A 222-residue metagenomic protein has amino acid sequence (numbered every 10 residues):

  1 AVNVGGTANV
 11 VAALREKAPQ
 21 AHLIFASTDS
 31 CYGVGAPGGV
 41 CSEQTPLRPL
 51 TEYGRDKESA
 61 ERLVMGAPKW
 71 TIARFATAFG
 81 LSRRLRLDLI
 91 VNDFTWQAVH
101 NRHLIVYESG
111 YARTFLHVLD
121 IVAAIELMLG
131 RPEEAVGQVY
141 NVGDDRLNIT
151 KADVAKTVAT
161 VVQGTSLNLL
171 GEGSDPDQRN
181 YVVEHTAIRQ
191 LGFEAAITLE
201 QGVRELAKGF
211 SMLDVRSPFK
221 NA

Functional and structural regions predicted by a protein language model:
A8-E52: Conserved Rossmann-fold NAD(P)-dependent oxidoreductase catalytic core, especially the SDR/UDP-sugar
N9, A13-K17, L63-A67, D153 (+1 more regions): Alpha-helical structural signal in soluble globular domains
I24, T71-A73, Y140: Hydrophobic/aromatic beta-strand patches that form the interior of the parallel beta-sheet core in alpha/beta enzyme
T28-C31, Q44-P46, E52, F75-L81 (+2 more regions): Active-site pre-Tyr helix/loop in NAD(P)-dependent dehydrogenases
P37, L50, E58, R62-R113 (+2 more regions): NAD(P)-dependent short-chain dehydrogenase/reductase
N101-R102, V106-A222: C-terminal substrate-binding subdomain of Rossmann-fold SDR/epimerase-dehydratase oxidoreductases
